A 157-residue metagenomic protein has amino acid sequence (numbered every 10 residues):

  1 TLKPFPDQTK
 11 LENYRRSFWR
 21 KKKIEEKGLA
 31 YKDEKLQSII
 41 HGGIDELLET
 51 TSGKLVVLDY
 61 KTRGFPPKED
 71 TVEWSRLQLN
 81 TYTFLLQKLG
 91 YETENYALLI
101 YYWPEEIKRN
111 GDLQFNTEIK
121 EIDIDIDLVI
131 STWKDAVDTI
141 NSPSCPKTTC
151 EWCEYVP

Functional and structural regions predicted by a protein language model:
T1-K54: Metal-dependent nuclease catalytic cores that hydrolyze phosphodiester bonds in DNA/RNA, characterized by
I39-H41, W74, C145: A generic fold-level signal
G43-D45, V56-F65, Q78: Active-site ExK catalytic segment of metal-dependent nucleases
T50-G53, L58, E105, I126-D127: A structural motif
G64-P66, E105-E106: Feature marks short, surface-exposed loop/turn motifs that line or immediately flank catalytic pockets and channel
E69-E73: Short, solvent-exposed loop/turn segments at secondary-structure boundaries
S75-K88: An active-site-proximal "capping" alpha-helix that borders the catalytic cofactor pocket
L85-P157: Metal-dependent nuclease catalytic regions and adjoining charged, substrate-binding loops involved in nucleic-acid end
